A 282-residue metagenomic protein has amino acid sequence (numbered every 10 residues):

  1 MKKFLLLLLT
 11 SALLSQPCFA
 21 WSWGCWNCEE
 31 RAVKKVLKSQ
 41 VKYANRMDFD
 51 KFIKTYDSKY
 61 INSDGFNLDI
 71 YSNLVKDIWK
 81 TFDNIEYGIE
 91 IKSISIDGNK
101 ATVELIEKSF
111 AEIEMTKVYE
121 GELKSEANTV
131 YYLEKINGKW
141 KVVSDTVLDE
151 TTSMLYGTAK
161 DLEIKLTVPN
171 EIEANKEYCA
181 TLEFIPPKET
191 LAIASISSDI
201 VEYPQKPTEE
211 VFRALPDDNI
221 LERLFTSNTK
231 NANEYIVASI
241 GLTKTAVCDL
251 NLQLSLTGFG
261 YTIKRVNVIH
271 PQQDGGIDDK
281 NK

Functional and structural regions predicted by a protein language model:
L9-T10, S15-R46, S153-M154, K160-L162: Short, low-complexity N-terminal intrinsically disordered segments enriched in polar/charged residues
C28, K34-K35, D50-I113, E202-K206: Short solvent-exposed beta->alpha transition segments
K76-E126, V130, L224-Y235, G241 (+1 more regions): Surface-exposed, charged secondary-structure patches
G121-D161, Y261-N267: Short beta-strand edge/turn micro-motifs at domain boundaries
L166-E173: Short beta-strand segments of immunoglobulin-like
E177-P187: Short edge beta-strand/loop segments characteristic of extracellular beta-sandwich folds
L215-L224: Aromatic sugar-binding surface patches on proteins that engage polysaccharides or sugar-phosphate polymers
T245-K282: Short beta-strand elements
